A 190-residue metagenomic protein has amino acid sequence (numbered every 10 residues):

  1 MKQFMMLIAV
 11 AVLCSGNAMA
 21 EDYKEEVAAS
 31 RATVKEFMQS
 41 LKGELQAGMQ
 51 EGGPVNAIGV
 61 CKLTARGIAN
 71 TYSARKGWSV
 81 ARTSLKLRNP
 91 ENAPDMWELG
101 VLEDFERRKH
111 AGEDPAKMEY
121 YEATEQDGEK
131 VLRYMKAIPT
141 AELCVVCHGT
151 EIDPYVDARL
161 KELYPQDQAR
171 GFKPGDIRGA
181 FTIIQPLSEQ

Functional and structural regions predicted by a protein language model:
M1-M6: Bacterial N-terminal signal peptides that target proteins for export
L7-S15: Bacterial N-terminal signal peptides
V12, R88, I152: Surface-exposed, flexible loop/turn segments at secondary-structure boundaries
G16-A20: Sec/Tat signal peptide C-region and signal peptidase I cleavage site
E21-A141, Y155-Q190: Extracytoplasmic c-type cytochrome modules immediately beyond a signal peptide or single-pass transmembrane anchor
A141-E151: The canonical Cys-X-X-Cys-His
